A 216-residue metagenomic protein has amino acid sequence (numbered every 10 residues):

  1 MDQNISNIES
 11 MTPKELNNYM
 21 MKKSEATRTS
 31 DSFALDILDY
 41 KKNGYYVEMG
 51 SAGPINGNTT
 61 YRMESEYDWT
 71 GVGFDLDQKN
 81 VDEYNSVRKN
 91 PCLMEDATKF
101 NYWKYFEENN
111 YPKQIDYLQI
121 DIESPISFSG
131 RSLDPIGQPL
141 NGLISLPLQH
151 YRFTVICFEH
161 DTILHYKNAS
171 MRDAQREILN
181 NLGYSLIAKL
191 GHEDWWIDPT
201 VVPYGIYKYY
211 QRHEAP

Functional and structural regions predicted by a protein language model:
M1-E25, T29, E214-P216: Juxtamembrane luminal stem/stalk of type II transmembrane Golgi/ER carbohydrate-processing enzymes
Y19-K104: SAM cofactor-binding core of SAM-dependent methyltransferases, primarily the Rossmann-like beta-alpha-beta module
A34, Y84, F106, S129 (+1 more regions): Hydrophobic packing residues within well-ordered alpha-helices of enzyme cores
D39-Y40, L76, Y111-P112, L148-Y151: Helix N-cap/coil-helix junction residues
Y61-R62, E66-T70, K113-I120, S124-P216: Conserved acidic-Pro-Pro-aromatic motif
K89-L93, N109, Q175, G205-I206: Short, hinge-like loop/turn segments at secondary-structure boundaries
Y105-Y111: Conserved amphipathic alpha-helix within the SDR
